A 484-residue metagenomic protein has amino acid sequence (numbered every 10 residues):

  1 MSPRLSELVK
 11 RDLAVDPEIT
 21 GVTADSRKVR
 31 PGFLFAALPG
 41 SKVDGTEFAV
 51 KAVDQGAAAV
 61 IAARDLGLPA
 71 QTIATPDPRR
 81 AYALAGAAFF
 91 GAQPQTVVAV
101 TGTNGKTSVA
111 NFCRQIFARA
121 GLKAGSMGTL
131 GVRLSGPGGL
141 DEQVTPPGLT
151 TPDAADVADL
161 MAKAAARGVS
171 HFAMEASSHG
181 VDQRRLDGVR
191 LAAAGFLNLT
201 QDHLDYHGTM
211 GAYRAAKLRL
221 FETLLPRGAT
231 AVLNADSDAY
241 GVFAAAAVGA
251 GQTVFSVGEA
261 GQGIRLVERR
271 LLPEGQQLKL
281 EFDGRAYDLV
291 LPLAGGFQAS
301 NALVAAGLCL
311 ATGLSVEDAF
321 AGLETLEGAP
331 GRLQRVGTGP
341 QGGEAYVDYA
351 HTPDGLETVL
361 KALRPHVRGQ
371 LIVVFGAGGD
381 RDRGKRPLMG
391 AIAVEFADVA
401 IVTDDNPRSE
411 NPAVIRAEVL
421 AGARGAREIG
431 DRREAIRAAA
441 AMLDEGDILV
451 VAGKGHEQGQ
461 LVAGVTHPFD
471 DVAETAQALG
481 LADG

Functional and structural regions predicted by a protein language model:
M1-A88, T230, R265, R269-R270 (+6 more regions): N-terminal leader/targeting and accessory segments in enzymes
L38-V43, A329-G331, D354-R424, R432 (+1 more regions): Active-site beta-alpha connecting loops in nucleotide-dependent enzymes
G40-S41, S178-H179, Q201-D202, S237-D238 (+4 more regions): Short glycine-rich anion-binding loops that position phosphate/pyrophosphate groups of nucleotides and phosphorylated
A49-D54, A165, D187, R364: Non-catalytic positions within long, well-ordered alpha-helices that form the structural scaffold/packing of enzyme
A58, A192, D398: Receiver (REC) domain switch/active-site residues of two-component response regulators
A62-P69, R167, A173, D182 (+2 more regions): Acidic, Mg2+-coordinating active-site environments of NTP-dependent enzymes
Y82-A235, G241-A250, V367: Phosphate-binding loop of NTP-binding sites
I448-D483: Glycine/aspartate-rich loop-and-adjacent alpha/beta segment that forms the canonical ThDP
